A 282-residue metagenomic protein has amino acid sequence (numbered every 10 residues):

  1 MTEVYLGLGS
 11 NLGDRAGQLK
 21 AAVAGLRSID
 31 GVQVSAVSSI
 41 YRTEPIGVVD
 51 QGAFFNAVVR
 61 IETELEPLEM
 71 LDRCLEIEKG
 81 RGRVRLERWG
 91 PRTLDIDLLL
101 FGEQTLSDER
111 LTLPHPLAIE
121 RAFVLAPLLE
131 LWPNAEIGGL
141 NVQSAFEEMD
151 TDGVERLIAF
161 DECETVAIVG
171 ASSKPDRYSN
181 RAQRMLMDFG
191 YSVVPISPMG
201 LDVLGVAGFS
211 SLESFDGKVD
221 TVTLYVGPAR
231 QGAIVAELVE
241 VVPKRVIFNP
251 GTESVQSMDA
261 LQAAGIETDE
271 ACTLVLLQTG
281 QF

Functional and structural regions predicted by a protein language model:
T2-L8, L12-R88, G102-E103: Nucleotide and nucleotide-moiety/phosphate-recognizing core
V4, V166-V169: Conserved beta-strand elements of the Class I
T43-D50, I196-L212: N-terminal beta-loop-helix "entrance" segment that forms/cooperates in small-molecule cofactor or anionic ligand
I46-A53, L65-I158, T252: Flexible, gly/pro- and Lys/Arg-enriched active-site loops
S172, D176, Q183-L204: NAD(P)-binding Rossmann-fold cofactor-contacting core
D202-A233: Glycine-rich, highly charged phosphate/nucleotide-binding loops
D216-K218, S254-Q278: Short acidic, glycine/proline-enriched helix-loop-strand junctions
V239-L261: ADP-ribose/adenylate-binding Rossmann-like module
